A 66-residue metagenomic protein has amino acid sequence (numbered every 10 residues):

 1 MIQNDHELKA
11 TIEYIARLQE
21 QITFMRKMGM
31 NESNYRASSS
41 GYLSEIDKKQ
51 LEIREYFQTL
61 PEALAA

Functional and structural regions predicted by a protein language model:
M1-E13: Short, charge/polar-rich alpha-helical segments
T11, I15-M25, K49, I53-Y56: Non-transmembrane amphipathic alpha-helical segments
K27-M30: Short, flexible helix-adjacent loops and helix caps
S33-E62: Short, charge-rich amphipathic interface segments used for partner binding and complex assembly
L64-A66: Domain-scale macromolecular recognition modules
